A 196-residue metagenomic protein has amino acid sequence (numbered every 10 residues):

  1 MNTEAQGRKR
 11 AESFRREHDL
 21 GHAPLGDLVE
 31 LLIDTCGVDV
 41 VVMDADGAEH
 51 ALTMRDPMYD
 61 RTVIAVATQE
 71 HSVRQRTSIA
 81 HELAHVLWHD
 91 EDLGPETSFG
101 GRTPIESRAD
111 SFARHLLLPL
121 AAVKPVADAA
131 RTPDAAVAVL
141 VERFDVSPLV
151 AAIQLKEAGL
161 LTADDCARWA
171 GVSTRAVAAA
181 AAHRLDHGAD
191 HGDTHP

Functional and structural regions predicted by a protein language model:
M1-P196: Active-site hotspot residues in diverse enzymes, especially metal/ion-binding acidic/histidine motifs
